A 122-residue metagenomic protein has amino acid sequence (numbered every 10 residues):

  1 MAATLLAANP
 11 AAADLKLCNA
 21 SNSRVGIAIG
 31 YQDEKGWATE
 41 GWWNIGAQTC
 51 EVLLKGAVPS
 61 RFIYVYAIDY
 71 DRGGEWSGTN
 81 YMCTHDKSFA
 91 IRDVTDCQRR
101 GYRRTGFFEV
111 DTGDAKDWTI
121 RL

Functional and structural regions predicted by a protein language model:
A2-P10: C-terminal segment of classical bacterial N-terminal signal peptides
N9-C18, N22-G26, Q32-G56, A67-L122: Intrinsically disordered, low-complexity segments enriched in small/polar residues
V58-F62: Extracellular Ig-like/FN3 beta-sandwich strand-entry sites
